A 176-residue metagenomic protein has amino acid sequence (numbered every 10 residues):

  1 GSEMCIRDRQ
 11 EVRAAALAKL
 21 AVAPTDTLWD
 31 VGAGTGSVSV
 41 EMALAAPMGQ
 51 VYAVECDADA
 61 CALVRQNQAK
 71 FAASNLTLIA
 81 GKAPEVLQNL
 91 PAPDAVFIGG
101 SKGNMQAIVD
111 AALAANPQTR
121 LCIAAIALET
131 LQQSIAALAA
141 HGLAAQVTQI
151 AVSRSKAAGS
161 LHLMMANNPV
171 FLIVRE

Functional and structural regions predicted by a protein language model:
G1-C5: Short, small-residue-biased leader/transition segments that mark boundaries at the very start of proteins
R9-P24: Conserved alpha-helix/loop element of class I SAM-dependent methyltransferases that forms part of the SAM/SAH-binding
T25-G34: Conserved class I S-adenosyl-L-methionine
T35-P47: Conserved SAM-binding loop of SAM-dependent methyltransferases across substrates and taxa, primarily the Class I
G49-Y52: Short beta-strand element of Class I
V54-P93: S-adenosyl-L-methionine
A92-G100, R120: Short SAM/SAH-binding signature in class I
A111-A166: C-terminal substrate-binding/active-site "lid" region of AdoMet-derived donor-dependent transferases
